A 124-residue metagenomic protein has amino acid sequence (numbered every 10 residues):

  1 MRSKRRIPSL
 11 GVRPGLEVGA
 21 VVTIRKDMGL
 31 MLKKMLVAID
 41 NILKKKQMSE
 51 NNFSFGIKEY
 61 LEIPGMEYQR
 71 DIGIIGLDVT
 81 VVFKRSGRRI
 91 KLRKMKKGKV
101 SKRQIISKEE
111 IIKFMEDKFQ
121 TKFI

Functional and structural regions predicted by a protein language model:
M1-I124: Ribosome-associated RNA-binding proteins
